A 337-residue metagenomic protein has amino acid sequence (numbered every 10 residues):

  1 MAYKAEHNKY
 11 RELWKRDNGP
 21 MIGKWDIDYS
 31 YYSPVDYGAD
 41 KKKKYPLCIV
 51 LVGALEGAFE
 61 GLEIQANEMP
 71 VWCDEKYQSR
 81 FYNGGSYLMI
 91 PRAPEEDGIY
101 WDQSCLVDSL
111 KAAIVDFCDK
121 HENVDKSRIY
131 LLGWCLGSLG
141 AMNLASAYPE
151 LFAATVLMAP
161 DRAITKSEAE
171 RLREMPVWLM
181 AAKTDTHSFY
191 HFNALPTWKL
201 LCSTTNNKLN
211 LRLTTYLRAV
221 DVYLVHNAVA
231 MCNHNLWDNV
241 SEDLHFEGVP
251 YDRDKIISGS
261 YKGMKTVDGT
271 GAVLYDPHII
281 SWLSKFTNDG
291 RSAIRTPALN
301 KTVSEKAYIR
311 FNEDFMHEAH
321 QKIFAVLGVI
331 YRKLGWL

Functional and structural regions predicted by a protein language model:
M1-L47, L132-W134, L139, T197 (+2 more regions): A domain-start/cap signature at the N-terminus of enzymes
Y37-K43, G98-C135: Gly/Ser-rich "nucleophile elbow"/oxyanion-hole loop immediately N-terminal to the catalytic nucleophile in hydrolases
Y45-L47, L51-S109: Active-site machinery of serine-nucleophile hydrolases
A58-E60, D97-W101, S138-M142, R162-E168 (+1 more regions): Extracytoplasmic/secreted cell-surface and envelope-processing proteins
L62-E63, F189-S203: Short alpha-helix in the alpha/beta-hydrolase fold that links the catalytic acid
G84, R171-V177: Short, proline-enriched alpha-helix->beta-strand connector loops that line the catalytic pocket of alpha/beta-hydrolase
S127-R171: Primarily recognizes the serine-hydrolase "nucleophile elbow" in alpha/beta-hydrolase and SGNH/GDSL folds
M180, T186, F192, S203-Y331: C-terminal catalytic histidine-bearing segment of alpha/beta-hydrolase fold enzymes
